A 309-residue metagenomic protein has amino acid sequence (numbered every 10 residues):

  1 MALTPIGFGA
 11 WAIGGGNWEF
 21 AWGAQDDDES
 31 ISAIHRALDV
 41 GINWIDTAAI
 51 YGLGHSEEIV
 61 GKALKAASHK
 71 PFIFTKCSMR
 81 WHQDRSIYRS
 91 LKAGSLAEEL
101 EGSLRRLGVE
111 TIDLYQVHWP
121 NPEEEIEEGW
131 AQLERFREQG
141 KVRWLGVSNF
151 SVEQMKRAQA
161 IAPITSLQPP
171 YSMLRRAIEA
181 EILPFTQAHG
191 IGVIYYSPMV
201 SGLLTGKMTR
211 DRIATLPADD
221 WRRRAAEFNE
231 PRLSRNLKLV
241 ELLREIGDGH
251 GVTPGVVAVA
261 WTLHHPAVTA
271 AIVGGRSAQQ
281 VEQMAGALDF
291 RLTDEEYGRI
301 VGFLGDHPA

Functional and structural regions predicted by a protein language model:
M1-P71: N-terminal binding-site loop/beta-alpha segment at the start of enzyme catalytic domains that lines or forms
A2, G61-F72, L104-G108, R137 (+1 more regions): Acidic (Asp/Glu)-rich catalytic clusters
G14-F20, R80-I87, L204: A short acidic, helix-capping loop that chelates divalent metal ions and anchors anionic groups
A21-E29, H55, I59, I87-E98 (+2 more regions): Alpha-helix N-cap and loop-to-helix initiation/capping positions
G23-A37, L91-L107, S151-R157: Short, acidic/polar
K70-Q83: A short, structured active-site edge motif that brings together acidic residues
L104-P122: Active-site groove signature of glycoside hydrolases
P120-H307: Beta/alpha (TIM)-barrel catalytic core signal, keyed to glycine-rich beta->alpha loops juxtaposed to Asp/Glu that bind
